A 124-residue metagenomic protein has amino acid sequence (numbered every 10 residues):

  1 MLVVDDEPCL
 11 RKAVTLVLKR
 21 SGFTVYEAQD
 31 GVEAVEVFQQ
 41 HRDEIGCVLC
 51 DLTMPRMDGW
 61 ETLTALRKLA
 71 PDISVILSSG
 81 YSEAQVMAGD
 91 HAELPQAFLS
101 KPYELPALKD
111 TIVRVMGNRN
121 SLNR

Functional and structural regions predicted by a protein language model:
K12-R20: Charged docking surfaces used in two-component/phosphorelay signaling
E27-C47, M87: Acidic, metal-coordinating helix/loop segments flanking the phosphotransfer/catalytic sites of two-component signaling
Q39-D43, A65-I73, M87-E93: Conserved phosphotransfer cores of two-component systems
D51: Active-site residues of response regulator receiver
M54: Receiver (REC) domain active-site loop signature in two-component systems and cognate sites in sensor histidine kinases
K101: A Lys-centered signature of the CheY-like receiver
